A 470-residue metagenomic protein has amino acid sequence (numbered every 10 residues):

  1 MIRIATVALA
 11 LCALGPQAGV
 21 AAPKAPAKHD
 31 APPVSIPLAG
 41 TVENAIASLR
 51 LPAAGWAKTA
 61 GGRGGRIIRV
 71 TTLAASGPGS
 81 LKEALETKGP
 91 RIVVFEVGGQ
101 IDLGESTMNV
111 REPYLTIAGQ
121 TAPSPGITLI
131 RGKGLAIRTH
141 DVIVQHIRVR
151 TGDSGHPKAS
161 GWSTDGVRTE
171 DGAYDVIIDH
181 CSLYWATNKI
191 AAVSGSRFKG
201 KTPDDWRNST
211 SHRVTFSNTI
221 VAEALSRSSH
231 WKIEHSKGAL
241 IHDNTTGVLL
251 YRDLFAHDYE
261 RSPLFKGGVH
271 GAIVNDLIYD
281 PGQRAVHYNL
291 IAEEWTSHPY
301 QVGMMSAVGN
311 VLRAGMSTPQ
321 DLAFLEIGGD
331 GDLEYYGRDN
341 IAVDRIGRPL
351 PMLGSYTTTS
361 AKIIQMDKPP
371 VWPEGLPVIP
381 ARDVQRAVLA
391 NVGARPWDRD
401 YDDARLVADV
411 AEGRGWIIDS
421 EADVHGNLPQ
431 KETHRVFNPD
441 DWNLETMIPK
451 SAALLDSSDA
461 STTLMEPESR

Functional and structural regions predicted by a protein language model:
A5-P16: Bacterial N-terminal signal peptides
S48-V93: Acidic Gly/Asp/Thr-rich repetitive segments characteristic of extracellular carbohydrate-active and adhesion proteins
A60-G61, G79-E86, L103-E112, R131-L135 (+2 more regions): Short, T/G/N/S-enriched strand-turn elements that build extracellular solenoid repeat scaffolds
V93, I117-G119, T139-V144, V176-D179 (+5 more regions): All-beta strand scaffolds that present successive hydrophobic residues in beta-strands
D102-G247: Right-handed parallel beta-helix
S124, T151, W185, E223 (+6 more regions): Residues in short coils/turns that link rungs of repeat/solenoid architectures in beta-rich domains
H212-V308: Long, polar low-complexity repeats
R338, D344-G347, P351-R470: C-terminal functional modules
